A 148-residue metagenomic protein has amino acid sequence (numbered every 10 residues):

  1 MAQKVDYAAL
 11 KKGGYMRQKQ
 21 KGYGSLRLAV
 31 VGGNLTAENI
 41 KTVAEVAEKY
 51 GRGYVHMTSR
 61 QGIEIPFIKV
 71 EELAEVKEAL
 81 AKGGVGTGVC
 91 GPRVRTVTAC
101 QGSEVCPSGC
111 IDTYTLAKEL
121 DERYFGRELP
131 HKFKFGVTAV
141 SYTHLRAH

Functional and structural regions predicted by a protein language model:
G14-G33: Short glycine-/aliphatic-rich beta-strand segments at the starts of folded cytosolic domains
G24-V30, T96-P107: Short, hydrophobic beta-strand segments
G33-Y50: Short amphipathic alpha-helix segments
A47-R52, A81-G88: A common structural junction motif
Y54-T58, V89-G91: Short beta-strand
I68-L73: Helix N-cap motif at beta-to-alpha junctions
G86-T96, F125-T138: Immediate flanking context of iron-sulfur cluster ligation sites
T143-H148: Conserved small/polar residues in nucleotide/adenosyl-binding loops
